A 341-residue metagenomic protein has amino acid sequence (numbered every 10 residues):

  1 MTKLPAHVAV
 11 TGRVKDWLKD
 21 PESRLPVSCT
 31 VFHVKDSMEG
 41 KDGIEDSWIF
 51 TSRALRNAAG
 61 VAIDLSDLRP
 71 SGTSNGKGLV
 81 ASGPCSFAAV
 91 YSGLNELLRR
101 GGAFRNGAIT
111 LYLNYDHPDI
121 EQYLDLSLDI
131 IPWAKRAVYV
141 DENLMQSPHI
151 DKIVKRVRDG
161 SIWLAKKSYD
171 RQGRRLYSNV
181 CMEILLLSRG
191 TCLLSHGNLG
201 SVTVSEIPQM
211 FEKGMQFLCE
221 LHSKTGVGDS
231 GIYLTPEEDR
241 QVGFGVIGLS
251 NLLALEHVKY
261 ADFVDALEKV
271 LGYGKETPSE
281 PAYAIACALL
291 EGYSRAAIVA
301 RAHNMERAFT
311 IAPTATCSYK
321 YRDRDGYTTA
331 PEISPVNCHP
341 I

Functional and structural regions predicted by a protein language model:
M1-I341: Extended catalytic cores of very large enzyme megasubunits
